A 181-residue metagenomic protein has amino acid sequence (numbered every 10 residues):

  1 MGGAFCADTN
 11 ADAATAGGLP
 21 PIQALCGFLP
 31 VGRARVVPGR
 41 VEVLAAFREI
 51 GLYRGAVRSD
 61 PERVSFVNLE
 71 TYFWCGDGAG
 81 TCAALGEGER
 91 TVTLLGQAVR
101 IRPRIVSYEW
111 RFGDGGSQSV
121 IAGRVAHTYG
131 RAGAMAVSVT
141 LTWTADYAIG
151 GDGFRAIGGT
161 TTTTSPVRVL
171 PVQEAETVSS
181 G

Functional and structural regions predicted by a protein language model:
M1-G181: Extracellular/lumenal mature domains of secreted and surface-exposed proteins
